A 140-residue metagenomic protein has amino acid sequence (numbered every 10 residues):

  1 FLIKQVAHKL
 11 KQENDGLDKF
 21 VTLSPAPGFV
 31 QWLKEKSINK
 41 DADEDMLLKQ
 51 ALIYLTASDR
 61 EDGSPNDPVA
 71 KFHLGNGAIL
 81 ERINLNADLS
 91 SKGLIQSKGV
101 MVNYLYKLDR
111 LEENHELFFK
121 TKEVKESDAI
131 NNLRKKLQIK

Functional and structural regions predicted by a protein language model:
K4-K140: Extended, composition-driven regions rather than compact fold-specific motifs
